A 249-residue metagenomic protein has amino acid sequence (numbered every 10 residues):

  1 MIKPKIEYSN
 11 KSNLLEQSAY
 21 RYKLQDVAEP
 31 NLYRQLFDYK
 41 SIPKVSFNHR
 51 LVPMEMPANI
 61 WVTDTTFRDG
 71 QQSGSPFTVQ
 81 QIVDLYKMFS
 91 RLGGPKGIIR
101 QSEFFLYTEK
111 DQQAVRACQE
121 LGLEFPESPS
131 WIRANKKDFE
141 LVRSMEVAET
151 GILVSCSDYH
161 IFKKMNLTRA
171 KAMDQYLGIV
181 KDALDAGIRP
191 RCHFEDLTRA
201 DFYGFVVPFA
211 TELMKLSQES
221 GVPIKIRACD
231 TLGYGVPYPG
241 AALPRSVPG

Functional and structural regions predicted by a protein language model:
I2-K136: N-terminal capping/small domains of soluble enzymes
V27-E29, V52, P57-V62, S75-G97 (+2 more regions): Alpha/beta enzyme core
